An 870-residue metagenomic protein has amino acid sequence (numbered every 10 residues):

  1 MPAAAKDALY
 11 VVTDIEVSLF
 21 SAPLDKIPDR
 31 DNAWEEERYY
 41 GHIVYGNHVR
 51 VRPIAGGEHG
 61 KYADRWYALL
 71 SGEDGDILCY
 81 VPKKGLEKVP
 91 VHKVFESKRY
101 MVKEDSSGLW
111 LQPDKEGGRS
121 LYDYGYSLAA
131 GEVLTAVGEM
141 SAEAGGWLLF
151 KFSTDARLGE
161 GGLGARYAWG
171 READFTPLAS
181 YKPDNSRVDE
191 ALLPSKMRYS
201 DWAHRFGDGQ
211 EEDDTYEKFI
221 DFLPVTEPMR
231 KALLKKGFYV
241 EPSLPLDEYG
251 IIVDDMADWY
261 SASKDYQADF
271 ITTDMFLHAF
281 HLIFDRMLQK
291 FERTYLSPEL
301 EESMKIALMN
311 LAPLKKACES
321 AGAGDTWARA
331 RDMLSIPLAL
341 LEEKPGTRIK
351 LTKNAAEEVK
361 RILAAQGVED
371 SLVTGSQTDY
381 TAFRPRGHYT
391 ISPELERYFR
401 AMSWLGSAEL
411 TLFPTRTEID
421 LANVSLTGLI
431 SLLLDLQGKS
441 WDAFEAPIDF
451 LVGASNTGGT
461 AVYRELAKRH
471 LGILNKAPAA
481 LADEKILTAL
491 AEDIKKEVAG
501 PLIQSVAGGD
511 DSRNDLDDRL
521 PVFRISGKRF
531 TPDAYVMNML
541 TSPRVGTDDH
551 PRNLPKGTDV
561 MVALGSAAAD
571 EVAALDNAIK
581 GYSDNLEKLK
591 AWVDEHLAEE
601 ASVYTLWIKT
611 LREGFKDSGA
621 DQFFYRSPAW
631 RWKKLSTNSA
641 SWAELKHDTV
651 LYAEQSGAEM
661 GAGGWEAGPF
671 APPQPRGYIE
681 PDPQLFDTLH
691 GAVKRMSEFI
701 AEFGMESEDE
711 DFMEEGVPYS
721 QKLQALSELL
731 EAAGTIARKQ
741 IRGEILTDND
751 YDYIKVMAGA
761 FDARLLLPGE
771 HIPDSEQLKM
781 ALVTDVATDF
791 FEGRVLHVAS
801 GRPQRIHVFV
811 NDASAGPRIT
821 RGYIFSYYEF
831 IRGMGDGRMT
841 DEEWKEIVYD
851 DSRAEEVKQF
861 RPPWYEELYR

Functional and structural regions predicted by a protein language model:
P2-A63, V91, S97-W147, K151-S153 (+1 more regions): Beta-loop motif signature
P2-K6, R65-K98, K151-D184: Boundary regions of SH3-family modules and the immediately adjacent low-complexity/disordered segments in eukaryotic
K26-Y40, G56-A63, E73-D74, D114-S120 (+5 more regions): Intrinsically disordered, low-complexity coil segments
V44-E58, D64-P90, P337-L340, K344-K353: Acidic (E/D-rich), amphipathic helical modules within compact regulatory domains
W66, W147, W169, W642-E644 (+1 more regions): Tryptophan-centered motif/residue detector
A142, A156-R157, L341, E409: Solvent-exposed loop/turn segments at secondary-structure junctions within structured extracellular/periplasmic domains
K182-R870: Long, non-catalytic protein-protein interaction scaffolds
